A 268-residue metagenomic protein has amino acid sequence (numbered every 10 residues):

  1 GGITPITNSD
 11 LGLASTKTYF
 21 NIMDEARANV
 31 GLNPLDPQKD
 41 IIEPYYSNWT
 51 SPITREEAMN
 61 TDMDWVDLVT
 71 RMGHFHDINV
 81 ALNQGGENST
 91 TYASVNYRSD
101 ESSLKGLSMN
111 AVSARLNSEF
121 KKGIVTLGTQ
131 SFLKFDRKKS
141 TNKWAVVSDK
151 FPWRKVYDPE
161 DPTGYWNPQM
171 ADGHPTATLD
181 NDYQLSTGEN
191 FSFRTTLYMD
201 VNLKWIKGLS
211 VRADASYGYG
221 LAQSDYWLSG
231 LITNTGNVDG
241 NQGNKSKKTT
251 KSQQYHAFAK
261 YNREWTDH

Functional and structural regions predicted by a protein language model:
G1-K105, K143-W144, N181-S186, D200: Residues embedded in well-ordered regular secondary structure
G2-T4, R98-S102, K134-K139, S216-S224: Structural signature of outer-membrane beta-barrel domains
G12-K17, M109-S113, W144-W153, Y226-N237: Flexible, surface-exposed loop regions and adjacent strand-edge segments of Gram-negative outer-membrane beta-barrel
E56-M59, K139-R194: Acidic/polar loop-and-plug regions of large Gram-negative outer-membrane beta-barrel proteins
R71-S89, N96-R98, T178-Y226, N244-H268: Outer-membrane beta-barrel transmembrane strands
T90-Y92, R115, T126-Q130, W166-Q169 (+1 more regions): Residue-level detector of the transmembrane beta-barrel scaffold of outer-membrane proteins
V95, K105-M109, S131, W144 (+2 more regions): Composition- and surface-driven signal marking solvent-exposed, interaction-prone regions in large proteins
S99, S103-F135, T235-A257, Y261-N262: Extended hydrophobic/aromatic segments used for targeting, binding, or gating
